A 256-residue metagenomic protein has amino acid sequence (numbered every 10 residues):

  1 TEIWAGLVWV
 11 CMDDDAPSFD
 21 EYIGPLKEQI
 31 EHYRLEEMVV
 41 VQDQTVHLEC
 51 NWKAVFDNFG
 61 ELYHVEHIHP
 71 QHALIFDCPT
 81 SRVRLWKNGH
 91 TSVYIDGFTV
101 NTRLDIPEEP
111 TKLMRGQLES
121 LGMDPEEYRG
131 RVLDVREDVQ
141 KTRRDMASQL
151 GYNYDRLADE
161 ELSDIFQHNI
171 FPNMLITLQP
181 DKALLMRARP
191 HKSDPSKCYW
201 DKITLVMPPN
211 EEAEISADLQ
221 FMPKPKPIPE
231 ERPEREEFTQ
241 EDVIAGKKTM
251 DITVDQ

Functional and structural regions predicted by a protein language model:
E2-I3, L7-Q256: C-terminal catalytic domain of Rieske-type non-heme iron oxygenases
